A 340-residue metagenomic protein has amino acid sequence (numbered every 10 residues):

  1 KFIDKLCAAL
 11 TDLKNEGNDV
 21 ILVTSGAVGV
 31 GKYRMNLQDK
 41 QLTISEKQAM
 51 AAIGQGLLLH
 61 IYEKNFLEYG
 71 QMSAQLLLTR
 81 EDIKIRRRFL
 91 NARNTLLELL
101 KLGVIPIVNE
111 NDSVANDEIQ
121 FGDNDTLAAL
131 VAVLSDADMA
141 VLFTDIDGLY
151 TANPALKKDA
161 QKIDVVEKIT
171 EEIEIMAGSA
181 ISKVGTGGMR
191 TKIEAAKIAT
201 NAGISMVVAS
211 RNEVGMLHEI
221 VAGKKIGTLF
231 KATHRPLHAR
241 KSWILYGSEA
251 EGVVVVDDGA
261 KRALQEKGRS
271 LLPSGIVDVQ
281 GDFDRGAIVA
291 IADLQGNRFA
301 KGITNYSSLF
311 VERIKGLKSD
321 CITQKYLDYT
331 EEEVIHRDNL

Functional and structural regions predicted by a protein language model:
K1-D39, I44-M72, L76-L340: C-terminal catalytic "cap/lid" subdomain
